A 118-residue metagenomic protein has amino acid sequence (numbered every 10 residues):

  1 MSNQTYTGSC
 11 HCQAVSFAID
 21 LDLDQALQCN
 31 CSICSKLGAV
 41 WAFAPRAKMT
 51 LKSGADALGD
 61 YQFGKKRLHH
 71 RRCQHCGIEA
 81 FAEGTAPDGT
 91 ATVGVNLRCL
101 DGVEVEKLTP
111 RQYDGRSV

Functional and structural regions predicted by a protein language model:
M1-S9, A14-V118: A short Gly-Trp-Pro
